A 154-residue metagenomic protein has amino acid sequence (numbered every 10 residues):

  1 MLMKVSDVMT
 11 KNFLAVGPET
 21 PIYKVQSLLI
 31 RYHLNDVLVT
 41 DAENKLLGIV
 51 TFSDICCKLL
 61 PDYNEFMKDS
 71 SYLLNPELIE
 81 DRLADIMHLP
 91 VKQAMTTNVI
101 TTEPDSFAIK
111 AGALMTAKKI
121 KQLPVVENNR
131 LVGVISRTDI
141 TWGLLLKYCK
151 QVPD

Functional and structural regions predicted by a protein language model:
M1-L28, L34, V39-A42, L46-L47 (+4 more regions): Bateman/CBS regulatory modules and CBS-like beta-alpha motifs in cytosolic regions of diverse proteins
L34, L38, L46-P61, P124 (+1 more regions): Short beta->alpha transition motifs characteristic of CBS
D62-Y72: Short, charge-rich, low-complexity interaction segments located in flexible loops at or near secondary-structure
I120-K121: Structured functional modules or segments
